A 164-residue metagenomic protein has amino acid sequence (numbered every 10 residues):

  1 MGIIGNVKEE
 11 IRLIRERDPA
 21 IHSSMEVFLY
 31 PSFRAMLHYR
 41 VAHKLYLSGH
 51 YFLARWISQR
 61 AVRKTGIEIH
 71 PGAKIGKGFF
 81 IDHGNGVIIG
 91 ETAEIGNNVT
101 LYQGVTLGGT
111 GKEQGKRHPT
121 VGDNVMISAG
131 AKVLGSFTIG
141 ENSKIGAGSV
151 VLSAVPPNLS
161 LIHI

Functional and structural regions predicted by a protein language model:
M1-T65: Terminal amphipathic alpha-helical/low-complexity segments used for targeting or macromolecular assembly
E68-F80, G84-T100, G104-T106, T110-M126 (+3 more regions): Beta-solenoid/beta-rich acyl/carboxylate-transfer cores
I162-I164: Conserved small/polar residues in nucleotide/adenosyl-binding loops
